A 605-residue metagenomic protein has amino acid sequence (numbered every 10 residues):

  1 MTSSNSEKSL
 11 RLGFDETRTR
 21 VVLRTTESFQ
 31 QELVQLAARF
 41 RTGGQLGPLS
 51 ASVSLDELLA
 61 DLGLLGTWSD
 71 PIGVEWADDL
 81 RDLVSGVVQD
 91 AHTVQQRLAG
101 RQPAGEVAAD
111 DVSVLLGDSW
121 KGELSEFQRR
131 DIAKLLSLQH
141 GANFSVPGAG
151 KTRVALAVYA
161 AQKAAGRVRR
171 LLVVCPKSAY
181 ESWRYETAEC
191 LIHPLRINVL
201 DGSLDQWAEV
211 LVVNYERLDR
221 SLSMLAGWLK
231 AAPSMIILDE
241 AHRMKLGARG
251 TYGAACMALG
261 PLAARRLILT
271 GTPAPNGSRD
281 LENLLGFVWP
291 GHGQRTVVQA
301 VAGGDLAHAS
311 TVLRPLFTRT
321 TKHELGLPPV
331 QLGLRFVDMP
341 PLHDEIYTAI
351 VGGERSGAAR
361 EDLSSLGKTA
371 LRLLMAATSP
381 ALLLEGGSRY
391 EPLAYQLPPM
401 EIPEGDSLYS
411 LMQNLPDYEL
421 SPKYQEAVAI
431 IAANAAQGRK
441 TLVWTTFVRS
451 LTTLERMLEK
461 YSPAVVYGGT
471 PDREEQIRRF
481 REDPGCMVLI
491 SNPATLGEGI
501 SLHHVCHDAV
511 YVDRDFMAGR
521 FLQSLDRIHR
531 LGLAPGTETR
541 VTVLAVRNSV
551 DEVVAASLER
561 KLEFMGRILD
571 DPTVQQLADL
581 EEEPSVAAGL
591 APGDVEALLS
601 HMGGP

Functional and structural regions predicted by a protein language model:
M1-P103, R167, T311, E354 (+2 more regions): Charged, low-complexity intrinsically disordered regions
S4-S6, S28-L46, L55-G66, P103-A133 (+14 more regions): SF2 helicase/translocase NTPase motor core, specifically the RecA-like lobe 1 inter-motif segment between Walker
Q35, R39, V212-K230, A248-A264 (+5 more regions): Inter-lobe coupling linker of SF2 helicases/translocases
V146-G150, V154, Y159, K163 (+5 more regions): Conserved Helicase C-terminal RecA-like lobe
P147, E240-M244, G271-P273, D513-D515 (+1 more regions): Conserved Walker B
P147-G148, A263-G277: Conserved helicase ATPase motor motifs in RecA-like P-loop NTPase domains
R220-S221, N276-G277, L451-T453, E474-I477 (+2 more regions): SF2 helicase motor core recognition
F516-L525, H529-P605: A conserved SF2-helicase RecA2
